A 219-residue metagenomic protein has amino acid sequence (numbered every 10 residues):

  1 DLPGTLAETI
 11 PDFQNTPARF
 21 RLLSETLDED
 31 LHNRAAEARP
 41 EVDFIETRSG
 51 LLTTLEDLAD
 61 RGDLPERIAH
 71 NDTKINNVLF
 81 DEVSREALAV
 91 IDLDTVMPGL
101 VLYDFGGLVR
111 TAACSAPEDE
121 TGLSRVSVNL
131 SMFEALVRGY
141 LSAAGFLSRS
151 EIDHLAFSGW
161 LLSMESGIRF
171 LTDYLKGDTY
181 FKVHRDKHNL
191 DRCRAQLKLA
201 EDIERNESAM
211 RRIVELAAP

Functional and structural regions predicted by a protein language model:
L2-H70, I75-A89, T179-L190, E201 (+2 more regions): ATP-dependent phospho-/nucleotidyl transfer catalytic cores
E29, G50-L58, L93, T111-C114 (+2 more regions): Conserved helix-loop functional segments at active or binding sites
H32, A113, D119, A156 (+3 more regions): Phosphate/dinucleotide-binding and metal-coordinating scaffold of catalytic cores in nucleotide-dependent enzymes
G62, N76-P117: Catalytic activation segment of kinase domains across protein kinase-like and atypical kinase folds
P65-H70, M97, M132, G159-M164 (+1 more regions): Secondary-structure capping and boundary motifs in well-ordered enzyme cores
P98, L102-F146, L161-Y180: Active-site activation/catalytic loop segments of kinase-like enzymes and analogous catalytic loops in related
L147-G159: All-alpha amphipathic helical-bundle segments outside canonical DNA-binding/catalytic cores that form hydrophobic
I203-E207: Long, compositionally biased intrinsically disordered regions
